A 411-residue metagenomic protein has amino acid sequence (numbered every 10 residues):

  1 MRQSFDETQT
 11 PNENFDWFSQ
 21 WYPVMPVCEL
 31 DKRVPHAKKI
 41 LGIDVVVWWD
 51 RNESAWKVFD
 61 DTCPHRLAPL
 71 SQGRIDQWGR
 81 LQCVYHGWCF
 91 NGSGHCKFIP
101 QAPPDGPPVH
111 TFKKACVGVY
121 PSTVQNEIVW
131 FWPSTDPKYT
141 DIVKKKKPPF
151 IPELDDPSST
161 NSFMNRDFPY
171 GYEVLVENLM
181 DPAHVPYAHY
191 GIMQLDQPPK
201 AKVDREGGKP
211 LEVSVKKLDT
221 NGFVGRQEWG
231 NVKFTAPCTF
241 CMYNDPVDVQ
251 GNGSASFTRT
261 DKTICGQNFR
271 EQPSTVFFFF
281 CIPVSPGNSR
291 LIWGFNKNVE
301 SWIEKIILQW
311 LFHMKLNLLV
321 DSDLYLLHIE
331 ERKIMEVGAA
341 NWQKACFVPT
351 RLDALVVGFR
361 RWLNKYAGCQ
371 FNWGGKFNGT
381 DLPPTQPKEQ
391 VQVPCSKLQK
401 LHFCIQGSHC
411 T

Functional and structural regions predicted by a protein language model:
Q9, N52-A55, P137-T411: C-terminal catalytic domain of Rieske-type non-heme iron oxygenases
Q9-F15, V24-E153, T411: Rieske [2Fe-2S] iron-sulfur-binding domain
S19-W21: Polybasic, low-complexity association/targeting segments
